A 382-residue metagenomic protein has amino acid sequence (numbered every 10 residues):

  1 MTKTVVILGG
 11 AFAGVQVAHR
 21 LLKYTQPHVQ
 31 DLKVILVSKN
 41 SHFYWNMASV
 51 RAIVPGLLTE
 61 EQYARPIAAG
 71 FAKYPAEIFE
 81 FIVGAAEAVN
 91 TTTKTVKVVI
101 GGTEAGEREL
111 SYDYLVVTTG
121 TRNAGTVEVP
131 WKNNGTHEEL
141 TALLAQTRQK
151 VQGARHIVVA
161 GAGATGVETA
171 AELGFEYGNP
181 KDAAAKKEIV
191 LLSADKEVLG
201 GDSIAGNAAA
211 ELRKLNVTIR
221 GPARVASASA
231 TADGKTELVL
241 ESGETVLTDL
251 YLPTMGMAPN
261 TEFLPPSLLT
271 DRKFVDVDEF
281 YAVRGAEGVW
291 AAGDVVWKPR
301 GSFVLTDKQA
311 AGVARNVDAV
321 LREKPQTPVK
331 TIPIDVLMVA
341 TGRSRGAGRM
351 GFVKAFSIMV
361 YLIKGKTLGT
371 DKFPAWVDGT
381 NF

Functional and structural regions predicted by a protein language model:
T2, P27, L36, K73 (+2 more regions): FAD-binding core/adjacent interface of flavoenzyme oxidoreductases
T2-I82, E168-D202: Beta1-alpha1 glycine-rich phosphate/pyrophosphate-binding loop at the start of Rossmann-like nucleotide-binding domains
L8-G9, V117, A160-G161: Conserved N-terminal Rossmann-fold NAD(P)-binding element of oxidoreductases
K33-S38, G166-N179, V190, K273-V275 (+4 more regions): Active-site substrate-recognition segment that forms the wall of the catalytic cavity or substrate channel
H42, G120-N123, M257-P259, S344: Short glycine-rich anion-binding loops that position phosphate/pyrophosphate groups of nucleotides and phosphorylated
A76-T95, N179-E279, P325-P328, L337: A Rossmann-like FAD-binding core segment of flavoenzymes
G84, R300-F303, Q309-F382: C-terminal, flexible cofactor-proximal segment of oxidoreductases
T136-R155, T245-Q309: FAD-site-proximal beta/loop scaffold in flavoenzymes
